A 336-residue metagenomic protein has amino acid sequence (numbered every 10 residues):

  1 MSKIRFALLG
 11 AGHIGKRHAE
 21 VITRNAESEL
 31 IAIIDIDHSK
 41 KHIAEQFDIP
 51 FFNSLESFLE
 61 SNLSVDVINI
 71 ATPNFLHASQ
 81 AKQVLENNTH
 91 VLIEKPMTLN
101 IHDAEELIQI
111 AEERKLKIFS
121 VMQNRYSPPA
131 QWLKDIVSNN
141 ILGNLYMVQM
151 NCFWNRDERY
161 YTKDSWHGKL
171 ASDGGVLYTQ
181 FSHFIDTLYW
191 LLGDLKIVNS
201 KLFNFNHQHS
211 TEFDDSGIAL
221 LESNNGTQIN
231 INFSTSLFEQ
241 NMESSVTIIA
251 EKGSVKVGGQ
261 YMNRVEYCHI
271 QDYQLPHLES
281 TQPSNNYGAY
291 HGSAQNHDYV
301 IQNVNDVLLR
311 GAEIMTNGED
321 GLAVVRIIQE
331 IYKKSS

Functional and structural regions predicted by a protein language model:
M1, L8, S57, V67-I70 (+2 more regions): C-terminal helix-rich "cap/oligomerization" subdomain common to oxidoreductases
M1-F47: N-terminal Rossmann-like dinucleotide-binding module
H18, I49-I110: Beta-loop-alpha module in the N-terminal Rossmann-like domain of NAD(P)-dependent dehydrogenases, especially those
N53, I93, I118-S120, I231 (+1 more regions): Hydrophobic residues in well-ordered beta-strands that form the structural core
E106-Q123, N144-M150: Rossmann-fold dehydrogenase core element
N124-S210: Predominantly a Rossmann-like dinucleotide-binding segment in NAD(P)-dependent oxidoreductases
T179, I185-M262, D298-R310: Contiguous beta-strand/loop segments that form the cofactor/metal-binding neighborhood of enzyme cores
S245-E319: C-terminal glycine/acidic-rich active-site capping loop/insertion
